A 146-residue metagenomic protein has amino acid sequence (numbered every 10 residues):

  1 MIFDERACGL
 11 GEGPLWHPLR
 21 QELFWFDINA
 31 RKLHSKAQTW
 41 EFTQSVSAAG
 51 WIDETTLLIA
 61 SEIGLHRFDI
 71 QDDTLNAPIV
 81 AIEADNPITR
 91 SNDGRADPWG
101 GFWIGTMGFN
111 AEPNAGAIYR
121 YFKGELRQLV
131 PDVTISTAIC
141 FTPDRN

Functional and structural regions predicted by a protein language model:
I2-G9, T39-Q44, I79-P87, Q128-T134: Surface loop/turn motifs at the tips and blade-to-blade linkers of beta-strand repeat domains
H17-R20, W51-E54, A96-W99, P143-R145: Residue-level detector of Asp-centered blade-edge/turn motifs that repeat once per structural unit in beta-propeller
E22-F24, T56-L58, W103, N146: Conserved beta-propeller blade signature
I28, E62, M107-F109: Short loop/turn segments immediately following the C-termini of beta-strands
K32-H34, G64-H66, G116-Y119: A short loop-to-beta-strand structural motif that recurs across blades of beta-propeller domains
K36-A37, D69-D73, Y121-E125: Short loop/turn segments that connect beta-strands within beta-propeller blades
N76-P131: Hydrophobic alpha-helical segments and helix pairs
